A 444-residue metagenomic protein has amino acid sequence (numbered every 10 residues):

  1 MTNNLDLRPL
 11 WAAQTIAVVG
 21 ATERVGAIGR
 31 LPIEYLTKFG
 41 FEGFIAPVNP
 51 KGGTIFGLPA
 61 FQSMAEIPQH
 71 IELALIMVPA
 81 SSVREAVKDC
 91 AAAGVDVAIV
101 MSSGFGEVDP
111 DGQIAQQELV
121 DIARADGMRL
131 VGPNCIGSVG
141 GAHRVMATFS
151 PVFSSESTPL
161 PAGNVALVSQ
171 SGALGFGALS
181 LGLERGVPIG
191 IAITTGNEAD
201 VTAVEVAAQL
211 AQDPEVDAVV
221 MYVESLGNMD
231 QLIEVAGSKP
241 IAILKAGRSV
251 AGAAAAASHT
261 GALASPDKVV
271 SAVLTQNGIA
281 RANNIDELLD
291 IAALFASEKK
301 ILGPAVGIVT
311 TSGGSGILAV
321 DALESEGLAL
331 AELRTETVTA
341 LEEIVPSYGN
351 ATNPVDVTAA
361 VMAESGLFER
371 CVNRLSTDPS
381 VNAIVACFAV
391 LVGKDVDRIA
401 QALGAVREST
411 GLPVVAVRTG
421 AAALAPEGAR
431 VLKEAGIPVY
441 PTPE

Functional and structural regions predicted by a protein language model:
M1-E444: Catalytic-core regions of core metabolic enzymes, especially those transforming organic acids/acyl-group intermediates
